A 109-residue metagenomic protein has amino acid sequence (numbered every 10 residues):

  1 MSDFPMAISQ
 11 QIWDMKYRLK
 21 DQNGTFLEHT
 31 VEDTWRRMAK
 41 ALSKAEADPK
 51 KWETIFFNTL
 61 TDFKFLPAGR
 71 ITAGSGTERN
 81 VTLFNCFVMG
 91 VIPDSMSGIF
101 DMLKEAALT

Functional and structural regions predicted by a protein language model:
M1-T109: Extended catalytic cores of very large enzyme megasubunits
